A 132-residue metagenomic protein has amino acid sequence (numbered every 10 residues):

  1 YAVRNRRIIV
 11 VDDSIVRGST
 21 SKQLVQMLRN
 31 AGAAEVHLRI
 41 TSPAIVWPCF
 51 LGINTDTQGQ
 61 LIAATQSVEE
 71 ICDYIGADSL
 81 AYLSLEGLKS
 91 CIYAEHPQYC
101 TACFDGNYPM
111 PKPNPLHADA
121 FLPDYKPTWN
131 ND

Functional and structural regions predicted by a protein language model:
Y1-D132: PRPP-associated nucleotide enzymes
